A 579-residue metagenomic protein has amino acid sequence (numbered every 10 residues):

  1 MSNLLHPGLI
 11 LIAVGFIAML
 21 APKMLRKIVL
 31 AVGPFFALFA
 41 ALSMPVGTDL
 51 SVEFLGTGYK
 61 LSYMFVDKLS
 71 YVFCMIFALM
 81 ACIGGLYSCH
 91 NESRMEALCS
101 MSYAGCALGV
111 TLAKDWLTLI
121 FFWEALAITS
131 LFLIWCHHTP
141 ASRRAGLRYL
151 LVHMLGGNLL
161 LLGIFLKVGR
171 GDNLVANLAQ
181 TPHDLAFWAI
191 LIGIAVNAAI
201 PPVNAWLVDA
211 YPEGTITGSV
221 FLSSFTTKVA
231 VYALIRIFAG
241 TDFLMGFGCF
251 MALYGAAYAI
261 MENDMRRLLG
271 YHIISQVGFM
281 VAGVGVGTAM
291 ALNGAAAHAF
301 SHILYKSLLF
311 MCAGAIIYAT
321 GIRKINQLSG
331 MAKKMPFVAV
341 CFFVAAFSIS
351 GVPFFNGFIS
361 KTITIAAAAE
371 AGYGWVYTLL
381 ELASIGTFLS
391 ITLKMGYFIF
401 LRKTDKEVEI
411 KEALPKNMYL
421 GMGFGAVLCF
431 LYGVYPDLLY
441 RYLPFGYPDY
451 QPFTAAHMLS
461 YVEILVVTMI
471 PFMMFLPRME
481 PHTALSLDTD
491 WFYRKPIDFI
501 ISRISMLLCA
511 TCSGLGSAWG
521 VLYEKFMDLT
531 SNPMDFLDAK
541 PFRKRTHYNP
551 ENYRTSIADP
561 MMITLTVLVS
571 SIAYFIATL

Functional and structural regions predicted by a protein language model:
M1-L98, D172-N173, N177-L178, K495-D498 (+1 more regions): Transmembrane helix-loop-helix hairpins at membrane boundaries of multipass inner-membrane proteins
F16-A18, G85, M469-P481, A573-T578: Alpha-helical transmembrane segments
K23-P34, R144-L151, K333-C341, E412-F424 (+1 more regions): Alpha-helical transmembrane segments and their helix-start/interface "positive-inside/aromatic belt" motifs in integral
T57-V72, Q180-W188, A367-L379, Y450-A456: Short aromatic-rich membrane-water interface segments that cap or initiate transmembrane helices in multi-pass membrane
M64-F77, L191-V196, Y377-G386, T454-F472: Hydrophobic alpha-helical transmembrane segments
I83-L119, I128-L414, V434: Hydrophobic transmembrane alpha-helices and their helix-loop junctions in integral membrane proteins
E412-V467: Hard-cation-handling environments
R441-A455, M479-L579: Aromatic-capped, Gly/Pro-kinked transmembrane alpha-helices
